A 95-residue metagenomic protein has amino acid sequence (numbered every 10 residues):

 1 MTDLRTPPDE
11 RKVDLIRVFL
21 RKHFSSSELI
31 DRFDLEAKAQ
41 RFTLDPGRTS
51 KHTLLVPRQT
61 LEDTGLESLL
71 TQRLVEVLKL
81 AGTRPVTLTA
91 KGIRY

Functional and structural regions predicted by a protein language model:
M1-D31, E62-Y95: Negatively charged, low-complexity tracts enriched in Asp/Glu with abundant Ser/Thr
V18-L54: Amphipathic, interaction-prone secondary-structure segments
S50-E67: Short, charged early-sequence alpha-helical segments and their helix-coil boundaries
